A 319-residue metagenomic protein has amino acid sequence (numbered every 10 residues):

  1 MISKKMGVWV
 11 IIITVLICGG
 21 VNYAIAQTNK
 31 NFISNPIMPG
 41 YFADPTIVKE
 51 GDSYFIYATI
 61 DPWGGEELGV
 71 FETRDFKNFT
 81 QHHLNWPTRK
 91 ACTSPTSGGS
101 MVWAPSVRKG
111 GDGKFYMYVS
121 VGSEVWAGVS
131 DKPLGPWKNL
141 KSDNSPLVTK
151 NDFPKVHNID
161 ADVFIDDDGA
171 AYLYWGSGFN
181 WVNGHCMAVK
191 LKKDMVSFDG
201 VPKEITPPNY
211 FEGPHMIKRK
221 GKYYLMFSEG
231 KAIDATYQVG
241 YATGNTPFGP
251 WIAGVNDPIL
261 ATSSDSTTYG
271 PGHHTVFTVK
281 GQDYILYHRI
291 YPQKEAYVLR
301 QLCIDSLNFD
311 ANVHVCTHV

Functional and structural regions predicted by a protein language model:
M1-V10: Bacterial N-terminal signal peptides that target proteins for export
V10-G19: Bacterial N-terminal signal peptides
G20-A24: Basic, mixed-charge low-complexity alpha-helical segments
I25-V319: Carbohydrate-active catalytic/glycan-binding domains of CAZyme proteins, especially the secreted or lumenal ectodomains
